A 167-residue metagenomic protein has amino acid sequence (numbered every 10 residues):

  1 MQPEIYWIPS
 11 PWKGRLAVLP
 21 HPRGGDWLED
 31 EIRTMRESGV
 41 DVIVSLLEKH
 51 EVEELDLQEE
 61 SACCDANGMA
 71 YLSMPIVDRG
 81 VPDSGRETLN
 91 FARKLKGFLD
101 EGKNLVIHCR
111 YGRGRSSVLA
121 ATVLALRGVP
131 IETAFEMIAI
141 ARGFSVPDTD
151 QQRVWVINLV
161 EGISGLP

Functional and structural regions predicted by a protein language model:
M1-V106, Y111, L119-P167: Cys-dependent protein tyrosine phosphatase-like superfamily
S116: Ser/Thr-glycine-rich phosphate-binding loops at phosphate-binding pockets of nucleotides, nucleotide cofactors
